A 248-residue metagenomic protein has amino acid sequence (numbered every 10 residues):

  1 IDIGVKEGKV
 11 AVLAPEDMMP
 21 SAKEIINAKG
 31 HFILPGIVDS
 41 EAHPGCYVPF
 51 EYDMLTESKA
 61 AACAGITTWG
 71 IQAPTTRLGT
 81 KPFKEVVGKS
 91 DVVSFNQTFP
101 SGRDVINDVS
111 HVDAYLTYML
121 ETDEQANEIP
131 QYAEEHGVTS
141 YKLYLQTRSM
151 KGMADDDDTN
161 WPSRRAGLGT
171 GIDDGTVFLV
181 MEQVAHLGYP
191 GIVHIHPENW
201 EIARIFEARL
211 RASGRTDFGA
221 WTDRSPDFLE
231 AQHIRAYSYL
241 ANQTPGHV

Functional and structural regions predicted by a protein language model:
I1-L34: Histidine-rich, glycine-flanked metal-binding segment
G8, A61, H196: Residue-level signal for inorganic ion chemistry
P15-E16, A73-L78, M119, L145-Q146 (+1 more regions): Short, ordered loop/turn segments at secondary-structure junctions
H31, E41-Y47, H196: Histidine-centered divalent metal-coordination motifs
H31, V48-L116, L120-T139, G175-H186 (+1 more regions): Alpha-helical scaffold segments that flank or form the walls of functional sites
G36-A42, W69-I71, A114-Y118, T139-L143 (+2 more regions): Hydrophobic faces of well-ordered beta-strands that scaffold small-molecule active sites in alpha/beta enzyme cores
V38-A42, T68-Q72, H111, R211-T222: Gly-rich Lys/Arg/Thr-decorated short loops/hinges at beta-loop-alpha junctions or inter-strand turns that position
E124-V248: Histidine/acidic residue-rich metal-binding segments in metalloenzymes
